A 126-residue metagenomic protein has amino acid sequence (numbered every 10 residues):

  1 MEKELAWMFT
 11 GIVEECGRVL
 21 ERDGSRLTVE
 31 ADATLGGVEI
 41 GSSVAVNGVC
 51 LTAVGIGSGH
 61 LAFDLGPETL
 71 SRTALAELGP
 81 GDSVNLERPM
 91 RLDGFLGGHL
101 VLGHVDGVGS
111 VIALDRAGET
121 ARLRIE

Functional and structural regions predicted by a protein language model:
E2-E126: Conserved loop->alpha-helix
